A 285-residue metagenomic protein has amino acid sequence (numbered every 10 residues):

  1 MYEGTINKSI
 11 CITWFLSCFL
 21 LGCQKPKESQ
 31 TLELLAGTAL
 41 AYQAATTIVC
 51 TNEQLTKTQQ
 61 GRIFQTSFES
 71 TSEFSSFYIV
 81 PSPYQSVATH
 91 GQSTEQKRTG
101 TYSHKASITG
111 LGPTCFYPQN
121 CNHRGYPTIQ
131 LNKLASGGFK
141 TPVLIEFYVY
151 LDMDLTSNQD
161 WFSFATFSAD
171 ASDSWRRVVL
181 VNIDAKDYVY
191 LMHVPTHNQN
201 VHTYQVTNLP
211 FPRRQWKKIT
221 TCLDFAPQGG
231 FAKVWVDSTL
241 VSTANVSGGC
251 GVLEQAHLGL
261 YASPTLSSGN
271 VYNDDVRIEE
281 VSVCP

Functional and structural regions predicted by a protein language model:
L35, T46-P83: Extracellular carbohydrate-recognition regions
S72-T114: Extracellular glycan-recognition surfaces and repeat-rich motifs
K105-P142, W175, Q199-V206: Secreted extracellular polysaccharide-interacting domains
P142, Y148-T156, C222-D224: Solvent-exposed strand-to-loop "edge" motifs in beta-rich extracellular domains
F147, K218-N245: Carbohydrate-binding surfaces in secreted/extracellular proteins
F162-V194: Glycan-recognition/cleft segments
P195-K218: Short, aromatic/His-centered strand-loop micro-motif at the edge of beta-sheets
A244-D274: Flexible glycan-contacting loops in extracellular carbohydrate-active proteins
